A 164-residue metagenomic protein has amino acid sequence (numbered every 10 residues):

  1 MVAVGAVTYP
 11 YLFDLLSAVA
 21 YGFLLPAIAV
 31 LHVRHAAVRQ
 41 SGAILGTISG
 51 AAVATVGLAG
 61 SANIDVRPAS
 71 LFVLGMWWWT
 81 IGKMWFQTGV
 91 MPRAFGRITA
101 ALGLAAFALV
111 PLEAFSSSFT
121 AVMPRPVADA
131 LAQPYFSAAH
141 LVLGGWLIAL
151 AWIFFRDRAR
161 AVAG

Functional and structural regions predicted by a protein language model:
M1-G164: Hydrophobic, aromatic-enriched alpha-helical segments typical of multi-pass transmembrane helices
